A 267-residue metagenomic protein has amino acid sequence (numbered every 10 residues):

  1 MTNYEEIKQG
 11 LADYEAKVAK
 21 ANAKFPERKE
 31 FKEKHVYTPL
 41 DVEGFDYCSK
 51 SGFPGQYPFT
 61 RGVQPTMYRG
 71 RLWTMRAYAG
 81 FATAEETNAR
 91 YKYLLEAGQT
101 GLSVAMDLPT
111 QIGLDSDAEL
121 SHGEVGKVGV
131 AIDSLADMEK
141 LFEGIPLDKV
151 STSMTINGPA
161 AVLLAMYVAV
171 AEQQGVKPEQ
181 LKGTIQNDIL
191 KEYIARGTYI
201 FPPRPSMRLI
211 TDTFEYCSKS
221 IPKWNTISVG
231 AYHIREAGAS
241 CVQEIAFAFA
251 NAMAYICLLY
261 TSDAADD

Functional and structural regions predicted by a protein language model:
M1-A136, L141-D148, Q173-Q174: Acidic/polar, glycine-rich intrinsically disordered N-terminal extensions of enzymes
E15-K20, N157, S240, S262: Short, structured coil/loop segments at alpha-helix boundaries
Q99, S121-L259: Active-site cavity-forming subdomains of large catalytic enzyme subunits
Y260-D267: Conserved small/polar residues in nucleotide/adenosyl-binding loops
